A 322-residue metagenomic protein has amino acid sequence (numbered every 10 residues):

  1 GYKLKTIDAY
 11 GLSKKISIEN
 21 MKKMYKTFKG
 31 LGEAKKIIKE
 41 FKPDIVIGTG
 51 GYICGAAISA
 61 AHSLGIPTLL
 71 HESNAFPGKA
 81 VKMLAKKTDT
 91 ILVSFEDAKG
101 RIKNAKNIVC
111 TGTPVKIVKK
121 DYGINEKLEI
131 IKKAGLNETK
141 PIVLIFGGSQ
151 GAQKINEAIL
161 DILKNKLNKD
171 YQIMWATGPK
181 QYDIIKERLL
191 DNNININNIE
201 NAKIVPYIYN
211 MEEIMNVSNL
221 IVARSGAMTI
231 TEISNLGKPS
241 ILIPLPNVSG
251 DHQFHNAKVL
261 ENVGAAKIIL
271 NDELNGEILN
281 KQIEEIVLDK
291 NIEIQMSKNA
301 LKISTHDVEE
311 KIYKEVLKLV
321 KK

Functional and structural regions predicted by a protein language model:
G1, I124-I221, F254-K258, N262 (+1 more regions): Donor-nucleotide binding loops and adjacent catalytic segments primarily of GT-B fold Leloir glycosyltransferases
G1-K26, T111, P179-Q181, D272: Conserved nucleotide-sugar phosphate-binding/catalytic loop shared by glycosyltransferases and other
Y2-K3, H62-L128, A134-L136: Active-site-proximal region of nucleotide-activated glycan assembly enzymes, centered on histidine/acidic-rich loops
S13-I45: An amphipathic, basic-hydrophobic alpha-helix
E33-I47, C54-L69, K82-K87: Glycosyltransferases and closely related glycan-assembly transferases that use nucleotide-activated donors
P43-I45, I208, E212-T231, K238: Acidic donor-binding loop of glycosyltransferase active sites
I292-H306: A short, well-ordered alpha-helix in the C-terminal region of glycosyltransferases
T305-K322: C-terminal alpha-helical cap of glycosyltransferases
